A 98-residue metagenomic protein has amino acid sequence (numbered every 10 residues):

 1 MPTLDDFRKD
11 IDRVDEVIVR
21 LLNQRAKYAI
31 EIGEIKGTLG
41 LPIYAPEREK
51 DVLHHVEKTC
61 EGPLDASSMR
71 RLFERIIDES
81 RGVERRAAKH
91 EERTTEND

Functional and structural regions predicted by a protein language model:
M1-D98: Domain-level signature for soluble enzymes in the chorismate/prephenate branch of the shikimate pathway
